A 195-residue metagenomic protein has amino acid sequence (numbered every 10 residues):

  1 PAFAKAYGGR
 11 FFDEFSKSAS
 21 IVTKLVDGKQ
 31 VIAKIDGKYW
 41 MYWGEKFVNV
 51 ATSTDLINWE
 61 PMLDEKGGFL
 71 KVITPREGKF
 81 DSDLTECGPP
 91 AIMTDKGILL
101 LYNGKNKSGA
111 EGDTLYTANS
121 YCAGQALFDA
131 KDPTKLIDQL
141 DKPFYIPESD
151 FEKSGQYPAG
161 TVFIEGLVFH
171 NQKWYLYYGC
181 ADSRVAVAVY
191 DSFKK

Functional and structural regions predicted by a protein language model:
P1-D83, I92-Y157, N171-K195: Beta-rich carbohydrate-recognition and catalytic domains
E152-S154, V162-G166: Short glycine-rich, acidic/polar surface loops and turns
